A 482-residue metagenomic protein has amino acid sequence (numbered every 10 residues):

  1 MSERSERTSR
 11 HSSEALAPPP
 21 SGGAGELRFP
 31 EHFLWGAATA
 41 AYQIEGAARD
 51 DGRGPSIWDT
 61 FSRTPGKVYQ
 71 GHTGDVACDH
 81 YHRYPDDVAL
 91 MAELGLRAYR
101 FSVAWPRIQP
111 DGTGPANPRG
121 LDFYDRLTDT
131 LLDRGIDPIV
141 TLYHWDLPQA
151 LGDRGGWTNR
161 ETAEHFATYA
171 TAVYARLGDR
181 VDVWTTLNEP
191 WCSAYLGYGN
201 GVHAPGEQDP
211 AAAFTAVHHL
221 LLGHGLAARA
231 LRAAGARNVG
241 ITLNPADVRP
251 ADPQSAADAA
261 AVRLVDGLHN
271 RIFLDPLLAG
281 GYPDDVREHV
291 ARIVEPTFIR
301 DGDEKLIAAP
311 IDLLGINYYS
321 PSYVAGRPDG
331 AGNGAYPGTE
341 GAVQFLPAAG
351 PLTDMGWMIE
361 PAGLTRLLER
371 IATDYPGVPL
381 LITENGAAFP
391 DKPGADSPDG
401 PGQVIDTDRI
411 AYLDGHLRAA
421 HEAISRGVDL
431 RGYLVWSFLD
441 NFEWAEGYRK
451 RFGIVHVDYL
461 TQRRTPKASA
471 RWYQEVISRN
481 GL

Functional and structural regions predicted by a protein language model:
E3-V68, A92, D111-T113, L121-L482: Active-site region of glycoside hydrolase catalytic domains
Y69-R83, R160: Active-site mouth loops of central-metabolism enzymes
H80-A89, P110, G120: Internal amphipathic alpha-helical repeat/solenoid segments
R83-A104, A309, L313: Catalytic domains of carbohydrate-active enzymes, especially glycoside hydrolases
V103-A116: Glycine-rich, proline-tolerant flexible connector loops at the mouths of alpha/beta enzymes
